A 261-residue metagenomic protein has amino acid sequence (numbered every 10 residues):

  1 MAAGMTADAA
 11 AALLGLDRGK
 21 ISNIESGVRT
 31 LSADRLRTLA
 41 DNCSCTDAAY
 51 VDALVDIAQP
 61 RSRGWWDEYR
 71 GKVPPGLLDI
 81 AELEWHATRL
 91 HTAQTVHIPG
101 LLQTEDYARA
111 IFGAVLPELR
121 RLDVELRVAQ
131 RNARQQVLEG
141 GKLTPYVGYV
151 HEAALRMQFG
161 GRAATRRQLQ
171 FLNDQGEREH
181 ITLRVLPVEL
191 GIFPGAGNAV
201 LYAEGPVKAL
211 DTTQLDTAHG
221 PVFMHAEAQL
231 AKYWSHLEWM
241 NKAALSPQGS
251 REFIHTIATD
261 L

Functional and structural regions predicted by a protein language model:
A2, A7-A12, S26, T30-R156 (+3 more regions): Interdomain hinge/linker segments and adjacent boundary elements that couple functional modules
M5, L16, I181: Short glycine/serine/threonine/alanine-rich loop segments
D8, R18-G19: Key DNA-contact positions within bacterial/archaeal DNA-binding proteins
R18, L36-R37, W234: Residue-level signal for cytosolic alpha-helical hairpin/rod architecture
K142, Y149, F159-L261: C-terminal regulatory/effector modules of DNA-binding transcriptional regulators
